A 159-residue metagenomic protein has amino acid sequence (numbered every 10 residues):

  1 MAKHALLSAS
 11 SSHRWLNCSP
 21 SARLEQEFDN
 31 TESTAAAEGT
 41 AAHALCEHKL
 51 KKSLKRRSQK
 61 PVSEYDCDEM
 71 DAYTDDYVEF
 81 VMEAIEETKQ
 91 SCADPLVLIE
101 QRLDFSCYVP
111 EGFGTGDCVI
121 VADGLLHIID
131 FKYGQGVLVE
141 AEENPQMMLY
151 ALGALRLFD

Functional and structural regions predicted by a protein language model:
M1-N17, S106-V121: An acidic intrinsically disordered interaction segment
A2, S10, F80-S91, A154-F158: Intrinsically disordered, low-complexity boundary segments flanking structured domains
A2-K51: Nuclease catalytic cores
A5-L6, S33, C67, V139-A141: Alpha-helical interaction segments
A22, K52-R56, L157: Generic macromolecular interface patches on structured domains
E32-S33, A37, A41-Q101, S106: A non-catalytic, helix-rich entry segment at domain boundaries
A37, A93-D159: Mg2+/Mn2+-dependent nuclease catalytic core
